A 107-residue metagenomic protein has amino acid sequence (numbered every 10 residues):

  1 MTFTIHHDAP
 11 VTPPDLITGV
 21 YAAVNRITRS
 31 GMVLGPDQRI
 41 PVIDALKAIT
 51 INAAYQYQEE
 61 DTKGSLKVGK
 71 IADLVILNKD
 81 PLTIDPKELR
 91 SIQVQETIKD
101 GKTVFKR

Functional and structural regions predicted by a protein language model:
M1-T83, K87, I92-D100: His/Asp/Glu-enriched, well-ordered alpha-helical/loop segment that forms or immediately abuts the divalent-metal
